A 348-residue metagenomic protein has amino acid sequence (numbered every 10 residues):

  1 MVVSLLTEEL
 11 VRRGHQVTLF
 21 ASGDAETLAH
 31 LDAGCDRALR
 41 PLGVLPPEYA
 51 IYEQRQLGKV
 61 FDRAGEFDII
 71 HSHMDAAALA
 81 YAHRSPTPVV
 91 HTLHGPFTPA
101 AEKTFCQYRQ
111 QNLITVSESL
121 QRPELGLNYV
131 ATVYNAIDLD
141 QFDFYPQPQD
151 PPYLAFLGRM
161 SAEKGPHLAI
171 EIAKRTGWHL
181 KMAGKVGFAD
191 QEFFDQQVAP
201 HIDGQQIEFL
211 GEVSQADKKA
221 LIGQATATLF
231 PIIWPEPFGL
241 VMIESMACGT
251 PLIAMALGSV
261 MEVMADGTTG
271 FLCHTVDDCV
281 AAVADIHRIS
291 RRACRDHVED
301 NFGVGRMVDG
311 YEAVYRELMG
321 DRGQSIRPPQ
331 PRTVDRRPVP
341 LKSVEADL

Functional and structural regions predicted by a protein language model:
M1-L348: Catalytic cores of nucleotide-sugar-dependent glycosyltransferases that transfer UDP/GDP/TDP-activated
